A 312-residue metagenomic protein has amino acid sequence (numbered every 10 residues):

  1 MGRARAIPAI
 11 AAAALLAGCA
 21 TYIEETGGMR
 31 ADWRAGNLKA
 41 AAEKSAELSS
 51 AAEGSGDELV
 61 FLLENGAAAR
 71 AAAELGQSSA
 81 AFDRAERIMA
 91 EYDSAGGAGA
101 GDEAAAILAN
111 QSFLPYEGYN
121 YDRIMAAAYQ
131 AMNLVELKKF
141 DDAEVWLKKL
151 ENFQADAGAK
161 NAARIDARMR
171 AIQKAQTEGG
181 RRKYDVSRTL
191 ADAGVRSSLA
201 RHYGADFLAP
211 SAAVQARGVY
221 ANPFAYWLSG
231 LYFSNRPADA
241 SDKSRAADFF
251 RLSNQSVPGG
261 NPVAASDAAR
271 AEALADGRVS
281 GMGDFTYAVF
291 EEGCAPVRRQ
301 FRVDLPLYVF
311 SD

Functional and structural regions predicted by a protein language model:
A17-A40: Bacterial Sec signal peptide processing site at the extreme N-terminus
G27, E64-A71, D122-M125, Y129 (+2 more regions): "A position-specific structural signal for the A-helix of alpha-solenoid helical repeats
R34-A72: Post-signal-peptide N-terminal segment of Sec-exported extracytoplasmic proteins
G36, A73-G76, K138, P237: Residue-level detector of the short coil/turn that links helix A to helix B within each tetratricopeptide repeat
S45-A46, F82-A85, M89, L147 (+3 more regions): Inward-facing hydrophobic residues that define packing positions of alpha-helical scaffold repeats
G54-D57, N120-Y121, G218-Y220: Residue signature of alpha-solenoid helical repeat architecture, marking inter-repeat boundaries and helix-start
F153-A157, R164, R168-D312: Extracytoplasmic/secretory-pathway proteins
